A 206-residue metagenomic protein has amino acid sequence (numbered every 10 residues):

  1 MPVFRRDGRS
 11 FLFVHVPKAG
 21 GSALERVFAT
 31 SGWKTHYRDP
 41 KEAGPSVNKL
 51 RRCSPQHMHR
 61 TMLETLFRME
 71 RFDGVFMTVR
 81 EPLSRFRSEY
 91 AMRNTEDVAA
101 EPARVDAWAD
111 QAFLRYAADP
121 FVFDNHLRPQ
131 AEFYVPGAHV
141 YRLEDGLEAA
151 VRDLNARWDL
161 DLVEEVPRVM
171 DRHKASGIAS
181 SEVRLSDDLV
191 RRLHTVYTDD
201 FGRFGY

Functional and structural regions predicted by a protein language model:
M1-Y206: Membrane-interface amphipathic segments in extracytoplasmic regions
